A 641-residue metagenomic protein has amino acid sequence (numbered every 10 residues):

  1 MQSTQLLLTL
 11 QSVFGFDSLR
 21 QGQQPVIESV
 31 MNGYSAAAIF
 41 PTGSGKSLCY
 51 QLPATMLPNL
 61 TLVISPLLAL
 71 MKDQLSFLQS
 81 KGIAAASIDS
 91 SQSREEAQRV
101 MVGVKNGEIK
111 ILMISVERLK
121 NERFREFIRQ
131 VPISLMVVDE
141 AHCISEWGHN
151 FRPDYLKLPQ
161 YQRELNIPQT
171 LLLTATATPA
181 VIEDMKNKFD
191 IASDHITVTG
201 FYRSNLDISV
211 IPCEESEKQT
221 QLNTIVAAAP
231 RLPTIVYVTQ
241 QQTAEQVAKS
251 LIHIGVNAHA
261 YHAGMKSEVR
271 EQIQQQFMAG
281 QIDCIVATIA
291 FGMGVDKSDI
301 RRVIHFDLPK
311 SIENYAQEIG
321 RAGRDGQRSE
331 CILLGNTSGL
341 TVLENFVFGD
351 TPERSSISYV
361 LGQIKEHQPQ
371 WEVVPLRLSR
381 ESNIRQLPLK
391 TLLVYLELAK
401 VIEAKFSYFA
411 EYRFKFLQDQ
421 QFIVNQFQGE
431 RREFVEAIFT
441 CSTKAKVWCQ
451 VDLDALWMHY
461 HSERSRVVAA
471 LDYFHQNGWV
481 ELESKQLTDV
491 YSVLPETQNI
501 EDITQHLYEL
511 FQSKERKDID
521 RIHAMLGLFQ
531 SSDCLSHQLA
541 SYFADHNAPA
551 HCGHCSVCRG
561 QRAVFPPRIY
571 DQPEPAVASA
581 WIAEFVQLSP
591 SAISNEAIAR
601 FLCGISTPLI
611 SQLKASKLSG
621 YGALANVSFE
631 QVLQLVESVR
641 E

Functional and structural regions predicted by a protein language model:
Q2-L6, I357-G527, S531-E641: Accessory DNA-binding and partner-docking regions appended to nucleic-acid-acting proteins, especially the terminal
Q2-V13, D17, Q21, P25-S47 (+3 more regions): Helicase motor core with emphasis on the C-terminal RecA-like subdomain
